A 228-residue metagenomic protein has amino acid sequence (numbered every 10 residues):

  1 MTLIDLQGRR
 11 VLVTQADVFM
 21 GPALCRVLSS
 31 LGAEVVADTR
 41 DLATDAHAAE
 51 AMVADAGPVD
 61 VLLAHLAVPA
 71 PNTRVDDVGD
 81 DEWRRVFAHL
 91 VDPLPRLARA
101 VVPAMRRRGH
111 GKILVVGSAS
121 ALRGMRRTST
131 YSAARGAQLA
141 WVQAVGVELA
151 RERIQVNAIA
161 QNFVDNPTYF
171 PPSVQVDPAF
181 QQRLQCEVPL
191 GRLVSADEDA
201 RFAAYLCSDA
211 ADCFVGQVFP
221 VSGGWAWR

Functional and structural regions predicted by a protein language model:
T2, R123, A204, V215-R228: Short C-terminal tail/terminal secondary-structure segment of NAD(P)H-dependent dehydrogenase/reductase domains
L3-V36: Canonical Rossmann dinucleotide-binding motif of NAD(H)/NADP(H)-dependent dehydrogenases/reductases, specifically
T73-V75, G79-F87, F180, L184: Substrate-binding pocket helix/loop in short-chain dehydrogenase/reductase
A98-R99, Q143: A short, exposed helix-loop element centered on a Lys and neighboring polar residues
P103, V147-R151, D212: Alpha-helical segment proximal to the catalytic Tyr-Lys
K112-A137, V142-R151, F163-V164: Catalytic loop of short-chain dehydrogenase/reductase
R151, F163-E187: A glycine/serine/threonine-rich, flexible loop-to-helix segment that serves as the NAD(P) cofactor-binding "lid"
